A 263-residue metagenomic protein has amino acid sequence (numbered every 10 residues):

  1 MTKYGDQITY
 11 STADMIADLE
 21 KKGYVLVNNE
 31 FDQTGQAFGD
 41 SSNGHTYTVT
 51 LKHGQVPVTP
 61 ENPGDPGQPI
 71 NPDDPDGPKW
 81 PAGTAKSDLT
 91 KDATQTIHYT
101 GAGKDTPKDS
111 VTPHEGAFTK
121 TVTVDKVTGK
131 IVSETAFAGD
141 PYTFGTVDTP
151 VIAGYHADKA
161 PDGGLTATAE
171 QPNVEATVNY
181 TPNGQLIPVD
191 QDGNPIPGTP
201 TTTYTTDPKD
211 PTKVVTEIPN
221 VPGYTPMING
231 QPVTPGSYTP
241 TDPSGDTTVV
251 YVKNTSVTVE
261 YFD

Functional and structural regions predicted by a protein language model:
M1-I8, D40-G44, E115, T119 (+5 more regions): Solvent-exposed, conformationally flexible loop/turn segments
M1-K3, D14-A17, K21, W80-T84 (+5 more regions): Extended, charge-rich, low-hydrophobicity segments
M1-K3, E30-Q36, G64-P81, T96-D125 (+5 more regions): Short, solvent-exposed loop/edge segments of extracellular or virion-exposed proteins
Y10-A37, P57-D65, A136-A167, V214-Y238: Surface-exposed interfaces of beta-sheet-rich extracellular modules
A13, L89, T112, T135 (+6 more regions): Serine/proline-rich low-complexity intrinsically disordered segments, especially terminal tails, linkers
Q36-T94, H98-T100, D162-V189, G236-D263: Conserved "repeat-terminator" motif of extracellular CCP/Sushi domains
K104, K108-S110, D125-T135, Y142-G145 (+2 more regions): Mature extracytoplasmic or otherwise solvent-exposed domains
G116, Y142, A153-Y155, A176 (+4 more regions): Conserved positions within tandem-repeat grammars
